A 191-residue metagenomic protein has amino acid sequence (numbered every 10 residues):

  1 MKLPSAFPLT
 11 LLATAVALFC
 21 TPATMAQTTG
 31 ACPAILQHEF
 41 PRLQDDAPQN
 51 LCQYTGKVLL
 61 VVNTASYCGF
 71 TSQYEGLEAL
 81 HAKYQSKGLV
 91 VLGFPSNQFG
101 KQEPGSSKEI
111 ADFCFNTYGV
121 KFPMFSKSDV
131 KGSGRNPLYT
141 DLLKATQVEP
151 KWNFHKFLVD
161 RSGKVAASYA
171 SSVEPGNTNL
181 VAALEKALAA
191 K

Functional and structural regions predicted by a protein language model:
M1-S5: N-terminal secretory signal peptides that target proteins for export/translocation
T10-F19: Bacterial N-terminal signal peptides
A26-C52, S72: N-terminal "domain-start" segment that seeds a small globular fold
L36-Q37, S126, L188: Terminal helix/beta-alpha structural elements that buttress the NAD(P)+-binding lobe
T55-L59, Q85-V90, Y118-P123, N153 (+1 more regions): Loop/turn elements at helix/coil->beta-strand transitions in domains of secreted/extracellular proteins
N63-Y67: Amphipathic alpha-helical repeat scaffolds
F70-R135: Structural microenvironment flanking redox-active thiols in thiol-disulfide oxidoreductases
P137-K191: Thiol-/selenol-based redox modules, centered on thioredoxin-like and closely related oxidoreductase domains
